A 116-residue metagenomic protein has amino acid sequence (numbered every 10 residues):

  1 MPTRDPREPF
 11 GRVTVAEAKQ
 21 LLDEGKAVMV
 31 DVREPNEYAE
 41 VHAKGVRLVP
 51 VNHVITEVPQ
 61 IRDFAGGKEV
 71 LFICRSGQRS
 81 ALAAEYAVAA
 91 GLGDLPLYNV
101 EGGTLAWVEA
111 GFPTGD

Functional and structural regions predicted by a protein language model:
M1-A27, P35-E69, Q78-D116: Rhodanese-like catalytic fold shared by cysteine-dependent sulfurtransferases and DSP/PTP-type phosphatases
V30: Conserved beta/loop motifs at nucleotide-recognition and modification sites
I73: Short, surface-exposed ligand- or partner-binding patches at beta-edge/loop junctions that are enriched in aromatics
